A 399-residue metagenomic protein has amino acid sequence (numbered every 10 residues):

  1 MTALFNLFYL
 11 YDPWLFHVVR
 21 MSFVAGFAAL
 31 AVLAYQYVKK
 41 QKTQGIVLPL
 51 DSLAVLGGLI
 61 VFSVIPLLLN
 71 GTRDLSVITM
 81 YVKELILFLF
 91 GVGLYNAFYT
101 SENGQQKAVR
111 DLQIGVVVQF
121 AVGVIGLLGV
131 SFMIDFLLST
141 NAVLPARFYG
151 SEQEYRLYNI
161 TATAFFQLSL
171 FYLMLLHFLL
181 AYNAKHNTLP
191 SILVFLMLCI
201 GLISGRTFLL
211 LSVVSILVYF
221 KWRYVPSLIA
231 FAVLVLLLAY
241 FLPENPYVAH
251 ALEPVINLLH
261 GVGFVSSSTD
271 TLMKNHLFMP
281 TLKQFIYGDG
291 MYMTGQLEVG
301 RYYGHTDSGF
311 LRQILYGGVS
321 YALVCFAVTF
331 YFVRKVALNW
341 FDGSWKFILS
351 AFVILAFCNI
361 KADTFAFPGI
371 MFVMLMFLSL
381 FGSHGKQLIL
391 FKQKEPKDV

Functional and structural regions predicted by a protein language model:
M1-K40, I65-L67, L355-F357, M371-M376: N-terminal signal-anchor transmembrane segment
G26-Q41, Y172-N183, S320-N339: Hydrophobic, aromatic-rich transmembrane alpha-helices and their immediate juxtamembrane boundary segments
L30-L33, L175-L179, L217, I348-A356 (+1 more regions): Transmembrane alpha-helices of multi-pass inner-membrane enzymes
L50, H186-L189, Y316-A356, Q387-I389: Hydrophobic transmembrane alpha-helices and their immediate junctions
L53-V61, R73-A97, R110-D111, V116: Aromatic-anchored transmembrane helix interface
V109-M133, N159-I203, L209-F220: Alpha-helical transmembrane segments of multi-pass inner-membrane proteins
L128, W222-V262, F278, K283: A membrane-periplasm/extracellular boundary helix in multi-pass inner-membrane enzymes that assemble envelope glycans
Y247-H250, I256-G317: Long extracytoplasmic/lumenal interhelical loops at the membrane interface of multi-pass membrane proteins
